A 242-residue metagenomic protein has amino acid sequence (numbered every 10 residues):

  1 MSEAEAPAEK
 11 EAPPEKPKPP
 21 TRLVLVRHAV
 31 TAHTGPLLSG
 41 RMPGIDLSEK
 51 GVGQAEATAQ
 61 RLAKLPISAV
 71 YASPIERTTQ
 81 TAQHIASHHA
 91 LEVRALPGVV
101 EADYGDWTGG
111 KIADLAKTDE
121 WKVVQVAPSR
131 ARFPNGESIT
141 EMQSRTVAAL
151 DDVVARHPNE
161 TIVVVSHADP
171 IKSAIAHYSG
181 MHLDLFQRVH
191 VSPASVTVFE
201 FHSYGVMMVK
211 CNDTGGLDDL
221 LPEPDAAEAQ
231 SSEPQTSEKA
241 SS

Functional and structural regions predicted by a protein language model:
M1-T21, A102-A113, A155, E160 (+1 more regions): Acidic, low-complexity terminal tails and accessory targeting/binding regions of phosphate-metabolizing enzymes
S2-K18, E56-K122, S241-S242: Phosphate-coordination/substrate-recognition cap region in phosphate-metabolizing enzymes
R22-H28, V164: Short, hydrophobic/glycine-enriched beta-strand segments
V30-I85, R132-V147: Loop-to-helix element that buttresses phosphate recognition and phosphoryl-transfer chemistry
T31, P170-I171: Short active-site segment of divalent metal-dependent hydrolases/proteases that encodes the spacing between
D46, S87-V147, E200, V209-D213 (+3 more regions): Phosphate-handling substructures
H84, S173-H177: Active-site signature of alpha/beta-hydrolase-fold catalytic machinery across serine- and Asp/Cys-nucleophile hydrolases
H167: Short basic (Lys/Arg) and small-residue
